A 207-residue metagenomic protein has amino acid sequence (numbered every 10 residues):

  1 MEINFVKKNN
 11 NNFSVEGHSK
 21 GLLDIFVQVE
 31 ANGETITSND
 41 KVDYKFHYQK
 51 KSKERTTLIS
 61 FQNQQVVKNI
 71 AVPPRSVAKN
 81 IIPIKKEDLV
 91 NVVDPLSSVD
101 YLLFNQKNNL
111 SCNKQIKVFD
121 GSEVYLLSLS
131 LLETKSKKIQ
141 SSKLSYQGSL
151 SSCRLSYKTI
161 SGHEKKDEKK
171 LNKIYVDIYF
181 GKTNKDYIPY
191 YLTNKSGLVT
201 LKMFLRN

Functional and structural regions predicted by a protein language model:
M1-N63, L110-N207: Acidic, serine/threonine-rich low-complexity disordered tracts
K45-P95: Surface-exposed, polar helix/loop patches in the mature regions of secreted/periplasmic/lumenal proteins that form
P83-F119: Extracytoplasmic beta-rich ectodomain segments of secreted or membrane-anchored proteins
